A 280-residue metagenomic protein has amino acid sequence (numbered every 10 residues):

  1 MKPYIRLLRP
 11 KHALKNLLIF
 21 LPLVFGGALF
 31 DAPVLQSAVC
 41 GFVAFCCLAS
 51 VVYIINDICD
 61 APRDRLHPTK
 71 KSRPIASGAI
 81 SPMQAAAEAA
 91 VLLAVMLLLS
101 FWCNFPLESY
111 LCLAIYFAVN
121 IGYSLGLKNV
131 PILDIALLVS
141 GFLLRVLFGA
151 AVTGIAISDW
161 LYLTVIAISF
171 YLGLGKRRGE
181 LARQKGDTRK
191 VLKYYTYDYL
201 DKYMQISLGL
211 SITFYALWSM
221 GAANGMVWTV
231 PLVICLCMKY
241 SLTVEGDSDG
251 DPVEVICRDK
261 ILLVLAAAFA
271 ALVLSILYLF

Functional and structural regions predicted by a protein language model:
M1-R65, G78-V91: Topogenic membrane-insertion module of multi-pass membrane proteins
K2, L66-S77, L93-W102, G122-L125 (+2 more regions): Short juxtamembrane and helix-loop transition motifs at transmembrane-helix boundaries in membrane proteins
K2-I5, H12, L143-F280: C-terminal membrane-associated helical module and adjoining short loops/tails
L17-L21, V39, V43-S50, A87-L98 (+10 more regions): Generic alpha-helical transmembrane segments of integral inner-membrane proteins, especially permease/transport modules
F45-A76, L133, L174-A182, K239: Acidic (Asp/Glu-rich) catalytic motifs at the cytosolic membrane interface
A61, L66-L113, D159-I168, Q205-F214 (+1 more regions): Multi-pass membrane catalytic core of lipid/isoprenoid biosynthesis enzymes
A85-S124, K128, T213-E245: Transmembrane helix-loop-helix
C112, L127-I157: Contiguous mid-protein beta-loop-alpha structural module that forms a pocket-lining wall or clamp of enzyme active
